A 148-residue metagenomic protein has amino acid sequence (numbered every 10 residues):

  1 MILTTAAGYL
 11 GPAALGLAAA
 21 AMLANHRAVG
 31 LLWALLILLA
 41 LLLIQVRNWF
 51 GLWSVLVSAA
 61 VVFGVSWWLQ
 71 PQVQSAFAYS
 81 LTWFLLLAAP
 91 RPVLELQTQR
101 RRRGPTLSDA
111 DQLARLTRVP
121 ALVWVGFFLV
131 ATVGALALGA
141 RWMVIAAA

Functional and structural regions predicted by a protein language model:
M1-I44: Membrane-embedded helix-turn/re-entrant segments that form the catalytic/gating core of multi-pass membrane enzymes
V46-A148: C-terminal membrane-associated helical module and adjoining short loops/tails
